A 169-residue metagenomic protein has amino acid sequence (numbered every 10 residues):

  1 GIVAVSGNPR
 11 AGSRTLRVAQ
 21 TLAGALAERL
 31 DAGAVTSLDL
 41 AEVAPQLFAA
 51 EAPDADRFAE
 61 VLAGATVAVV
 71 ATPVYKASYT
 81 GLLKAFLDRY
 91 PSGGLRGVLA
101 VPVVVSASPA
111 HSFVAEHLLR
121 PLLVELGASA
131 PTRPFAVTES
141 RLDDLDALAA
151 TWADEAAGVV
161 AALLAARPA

Functional and structural regions predicted by a protein language model:
G1-P91, D154-A166: N-terminal beta1-alpha1-beta2 submodule of the flavodoxin-like/Rossmannoid cofactor-binding fold
S13-T15, V103-E116: Rossmann-like NAD(P)(H) cofactor-binding subdomain of soluble oxidoreductases
V35-P45, V124-D143: Mobile beta-alpha loop/short-helix "lid" or hinge segments that flank ligand
A85-F86, L119-L122: Conserved catalytic-core segment of NTP-binding enzymes
R89-V104, E125-A136: Short, acidic/small-residue loops that bind anionic groups at enzyme active sites
S108-A110, L122, L126: Mid-bilayer segments of alpha-helical transmembrane spans in multi-pass integral membrane proteins that mediate
A130-A169: Glycine-rich phosphate/pyrophosphate-binding loop and the adjoining helix
